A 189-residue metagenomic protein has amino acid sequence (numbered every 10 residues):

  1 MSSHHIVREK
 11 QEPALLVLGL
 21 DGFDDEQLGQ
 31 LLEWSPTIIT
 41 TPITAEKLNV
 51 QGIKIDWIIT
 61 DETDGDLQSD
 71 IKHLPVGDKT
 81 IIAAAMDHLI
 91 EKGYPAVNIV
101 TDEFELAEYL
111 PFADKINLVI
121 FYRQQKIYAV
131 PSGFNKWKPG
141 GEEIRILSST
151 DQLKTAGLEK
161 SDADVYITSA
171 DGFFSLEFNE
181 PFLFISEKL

Functional and structural regions predicted by a protein language model:
M1-D21: N-terminal nucleotide-binding beta1-loop-alpha1 segment
H4-I6, M86-D87, E108-L110, N135 (+2 more regions): A generic local secondary-structure boundary/capping motif
E12-P13, I55, G141-E143: Short, surface-exposed beta-edge/turn micro-motifs
D21-F23, D102-E105, R123-I127, D151-Q152 (+1 more regions): Short acidic/polar capping segments at secondary-structure boundaries
D25, G29-Q30, W34, I43-R123: Acidic/Gly/His-enriched mid-domain segments of enzyme catalytic cores or analogous surface patches that mediate
Y128-L189: Long, charged alpha-helical interface segments
